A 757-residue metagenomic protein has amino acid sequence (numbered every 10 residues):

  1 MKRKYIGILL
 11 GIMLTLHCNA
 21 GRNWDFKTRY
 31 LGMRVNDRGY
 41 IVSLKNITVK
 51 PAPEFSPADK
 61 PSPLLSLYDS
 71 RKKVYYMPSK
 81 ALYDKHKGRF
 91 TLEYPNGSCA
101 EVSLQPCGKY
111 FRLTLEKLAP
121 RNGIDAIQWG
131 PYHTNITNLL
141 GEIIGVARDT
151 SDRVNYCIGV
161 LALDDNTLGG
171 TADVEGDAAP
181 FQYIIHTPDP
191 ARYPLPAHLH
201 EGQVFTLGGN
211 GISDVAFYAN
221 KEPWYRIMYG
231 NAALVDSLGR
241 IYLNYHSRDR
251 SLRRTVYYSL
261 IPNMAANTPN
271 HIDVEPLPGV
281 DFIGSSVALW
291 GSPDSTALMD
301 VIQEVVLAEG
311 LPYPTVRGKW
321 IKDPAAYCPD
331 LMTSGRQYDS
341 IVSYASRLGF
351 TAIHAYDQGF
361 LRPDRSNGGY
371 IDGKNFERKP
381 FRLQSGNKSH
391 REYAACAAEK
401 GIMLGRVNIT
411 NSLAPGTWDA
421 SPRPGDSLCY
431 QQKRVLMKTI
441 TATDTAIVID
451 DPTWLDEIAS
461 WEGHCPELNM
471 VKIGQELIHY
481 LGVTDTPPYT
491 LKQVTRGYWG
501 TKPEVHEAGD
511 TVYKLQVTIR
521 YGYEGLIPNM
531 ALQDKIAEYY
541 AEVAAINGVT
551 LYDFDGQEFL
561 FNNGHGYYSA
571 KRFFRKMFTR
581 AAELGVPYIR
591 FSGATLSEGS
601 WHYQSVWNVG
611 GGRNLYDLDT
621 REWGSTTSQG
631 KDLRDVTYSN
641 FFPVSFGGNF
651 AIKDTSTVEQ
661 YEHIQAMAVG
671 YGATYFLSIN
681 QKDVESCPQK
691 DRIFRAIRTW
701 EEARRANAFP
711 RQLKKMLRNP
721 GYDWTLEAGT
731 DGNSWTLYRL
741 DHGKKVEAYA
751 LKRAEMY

Functional and structural regions predicted by a protein language model:
M1-N23: Bacterial Sec-dependent N-terminal signal peptides
D25-R362, C396, K400-L404, T550-L551 (+1 more regions): Carbohydrate-recognition beta-sandwich/jelly-roll modules in extracellular/periplasmic carbohydrate-active proteins
R38, K45, A100-Y110, G123-N138 (+2 more regions): Extended Gly/Ser/Thr-rich low-complexity repeat segments, especially those forming or decorating extracellular
L298, I302-G335, C465-K472, P488 (+2 more regions): Mobile, glycine- and charge-enriched loop segments and immediately flanking short secondary-structure elements within
Y313-Q432, Q516-A541, N547-R572: Aromatic-lined carbohydrate-binding/catalytic grooves of carbohydrate-active enzymes
Y393-N408, S412-A414, C429-Q431, Y671-Y757: Carbohydrate-binding surfaces of carbohydrate-active enzymes
T410-P503: Autoprocessing Asn-cyclization modules and mimics
D419-K433, V517-K535, T579-V684, D741: Glycan-recognition surfaces
